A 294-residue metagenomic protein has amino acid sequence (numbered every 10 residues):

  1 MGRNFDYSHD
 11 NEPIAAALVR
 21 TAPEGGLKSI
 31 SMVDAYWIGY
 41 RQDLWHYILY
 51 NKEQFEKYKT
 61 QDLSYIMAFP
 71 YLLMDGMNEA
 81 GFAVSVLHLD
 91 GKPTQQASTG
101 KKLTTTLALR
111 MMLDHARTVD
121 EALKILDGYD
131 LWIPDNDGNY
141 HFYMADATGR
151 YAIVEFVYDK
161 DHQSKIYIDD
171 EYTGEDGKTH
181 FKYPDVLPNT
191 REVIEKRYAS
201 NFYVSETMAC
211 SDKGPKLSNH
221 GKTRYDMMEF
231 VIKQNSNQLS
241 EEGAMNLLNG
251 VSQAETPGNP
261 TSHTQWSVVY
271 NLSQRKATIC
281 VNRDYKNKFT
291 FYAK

Functional and structural regions predicted by a protein language model:
G2-P70, D75-M77, F82-D114, D120 (+2 more regions): C-terminal, well-structured catalytic/ligand-binding subdomain of enzymes
K124-P134: Secretory/export targeting leaders with adjacent low-complexity proregions
